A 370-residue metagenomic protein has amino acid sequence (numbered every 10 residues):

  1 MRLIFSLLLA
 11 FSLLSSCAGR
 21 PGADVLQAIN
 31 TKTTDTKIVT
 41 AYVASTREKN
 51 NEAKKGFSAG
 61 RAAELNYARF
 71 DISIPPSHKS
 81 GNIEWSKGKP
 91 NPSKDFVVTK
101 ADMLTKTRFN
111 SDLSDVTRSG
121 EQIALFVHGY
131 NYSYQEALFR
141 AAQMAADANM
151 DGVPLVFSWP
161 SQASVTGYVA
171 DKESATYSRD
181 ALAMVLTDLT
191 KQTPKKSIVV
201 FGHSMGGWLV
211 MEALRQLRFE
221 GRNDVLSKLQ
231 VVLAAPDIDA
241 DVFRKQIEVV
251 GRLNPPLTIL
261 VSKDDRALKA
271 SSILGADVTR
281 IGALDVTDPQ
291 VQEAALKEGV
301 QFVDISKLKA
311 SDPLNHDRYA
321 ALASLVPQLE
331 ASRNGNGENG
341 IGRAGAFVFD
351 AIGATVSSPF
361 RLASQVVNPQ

Functional and structural regions predicted by a protein language model:
M1-I4: Positively charged n-region of N-terminal signal peptides that target proteins for export
L13-S16: C-terminal motif of bacterial Sec signal peptides marking the signal peptidase cleavage site
A18-D102, N110-L113, T117-S119, L138-A142 (+4 more regions): Lipolytic serine-hydrolase domain surface
Q122: Alpha/beta-hydrolase fold active-site loops
L125-G129: The conserved beta1-alpha1 loop
Y132-A137: Short substrate-entry loop that stabilizes the transition state in hydrolases
L182, G202-G206, V210: Gly/Ala-rich beta-loop-alpha elbow adjacent to hydrolase catalytic centers
